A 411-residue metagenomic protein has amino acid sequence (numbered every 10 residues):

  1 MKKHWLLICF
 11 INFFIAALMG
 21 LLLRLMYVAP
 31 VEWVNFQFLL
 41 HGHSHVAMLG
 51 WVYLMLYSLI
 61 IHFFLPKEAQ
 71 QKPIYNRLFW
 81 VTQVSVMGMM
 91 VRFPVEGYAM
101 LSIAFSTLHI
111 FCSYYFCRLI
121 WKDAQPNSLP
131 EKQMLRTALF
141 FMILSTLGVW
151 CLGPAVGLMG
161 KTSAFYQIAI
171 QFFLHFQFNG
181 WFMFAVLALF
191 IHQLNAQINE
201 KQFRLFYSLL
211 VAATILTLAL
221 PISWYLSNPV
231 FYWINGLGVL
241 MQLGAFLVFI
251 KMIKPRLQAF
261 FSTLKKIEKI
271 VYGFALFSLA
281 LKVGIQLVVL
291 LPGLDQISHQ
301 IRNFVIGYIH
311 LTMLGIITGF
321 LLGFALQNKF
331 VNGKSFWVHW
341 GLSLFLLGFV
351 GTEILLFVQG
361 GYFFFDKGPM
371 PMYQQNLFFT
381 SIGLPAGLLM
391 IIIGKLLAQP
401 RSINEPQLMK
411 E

Functional and structural regions predicted by a protein language model:
M1-E411: Hydrophobic alpha-helical transmembrane segments of multi-pass integral membrane proteins
